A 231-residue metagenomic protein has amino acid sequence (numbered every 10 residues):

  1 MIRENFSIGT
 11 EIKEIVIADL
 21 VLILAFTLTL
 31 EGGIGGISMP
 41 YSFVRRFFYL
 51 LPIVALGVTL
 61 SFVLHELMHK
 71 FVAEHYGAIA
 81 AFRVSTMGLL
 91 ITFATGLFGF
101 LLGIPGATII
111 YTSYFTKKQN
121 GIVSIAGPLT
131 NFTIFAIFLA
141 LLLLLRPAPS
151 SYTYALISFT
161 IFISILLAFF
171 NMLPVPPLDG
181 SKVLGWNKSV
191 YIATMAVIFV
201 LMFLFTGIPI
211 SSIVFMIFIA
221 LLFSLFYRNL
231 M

Functional and structural regions predicted by a protein language model:
M1-M231: Hydrophobic transmembrane alpha-helices and their immediate loop junctions in multi-pass integral membrane proteins
